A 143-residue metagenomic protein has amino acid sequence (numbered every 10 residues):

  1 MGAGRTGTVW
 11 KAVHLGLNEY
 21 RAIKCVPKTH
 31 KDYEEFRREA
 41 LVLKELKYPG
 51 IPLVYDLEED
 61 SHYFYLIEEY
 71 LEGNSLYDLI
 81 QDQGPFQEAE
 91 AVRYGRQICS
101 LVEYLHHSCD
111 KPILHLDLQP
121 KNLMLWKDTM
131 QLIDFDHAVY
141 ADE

Functional and structural regions predicted by a protein language model:
G2, K47-G50: Flexible N-lobe loop architecture of eukaryotic-like protein kinase catalytic domains
T8: Conserved N-lobe ATP-binding subsite of Hanks-type protein kinase domains, especially the beta3 VAIK lysine
V13-Y20: Conserved N-lobe loop of protein kinases adjacent to the ATP-binding glycine-rich P-loop
P27-E45: AlphaC helix of the eukaryotic protein kinase fold
L57: Activation-segment/catalytic-loop signature of the eukaryotic protein kinase fold
S61-S75, L79: Conserved short submotifs of the Hanks-type protein kinase catalytic core that shape the nucleotide-binding pocket
Y94-G95: Activation segment signature within eukaryotic-like protein kinase domains
S100-I113: Protein kinase catalytic-loop region centered on the HRD/HxD motif
